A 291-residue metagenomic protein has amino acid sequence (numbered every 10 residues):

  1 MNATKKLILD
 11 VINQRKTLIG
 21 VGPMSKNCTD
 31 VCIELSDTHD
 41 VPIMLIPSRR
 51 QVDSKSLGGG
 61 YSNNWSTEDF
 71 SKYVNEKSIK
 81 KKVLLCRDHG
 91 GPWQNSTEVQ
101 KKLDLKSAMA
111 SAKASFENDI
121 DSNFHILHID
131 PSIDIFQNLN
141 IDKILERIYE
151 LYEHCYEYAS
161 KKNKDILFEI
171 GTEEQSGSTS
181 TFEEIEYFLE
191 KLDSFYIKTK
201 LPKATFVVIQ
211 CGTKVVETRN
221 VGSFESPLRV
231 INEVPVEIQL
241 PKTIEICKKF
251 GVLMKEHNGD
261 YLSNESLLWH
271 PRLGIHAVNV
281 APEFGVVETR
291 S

Functional and structural regions predicted by a protein language model:
M1-R87, Q94-N95, K101-A110, A114-E117 (+2 more regions): Alpha/beta catalytic barrel-like cores
A3-T4, I8-I12, I19-G20, A108-I120 (+3 more regions): Active-site capping/gating regions of soluble enzymes
K16, V99, L103, I135-L139 (+1 more regions): Short coil/turn segments at secondary-structure junctions
D30-C32, K55-L57, Q94-S96, T179-S180 (+2 more regions): Short, solvent-exposed polar/charged micro-motifs at secondary-structure junctions
D40, K80, N163-L167, A204: Short secondary-structure junction motifs
I43-W65, H128-L145, K214-R219: Glycine-rich, proline-tolerant flexible connector loops at the mouths of alpha/beta enzymes
M44-I46, L85-D88, H125-S132, N163-G171 (+1 more regions): Short beta-strand segments at enzyme active-site cores
S48-R50, H89-G90, P131-D134, E173-Q175 (+2 more regions): Short, ordered loop/turn segments at secondary-structure junctions
